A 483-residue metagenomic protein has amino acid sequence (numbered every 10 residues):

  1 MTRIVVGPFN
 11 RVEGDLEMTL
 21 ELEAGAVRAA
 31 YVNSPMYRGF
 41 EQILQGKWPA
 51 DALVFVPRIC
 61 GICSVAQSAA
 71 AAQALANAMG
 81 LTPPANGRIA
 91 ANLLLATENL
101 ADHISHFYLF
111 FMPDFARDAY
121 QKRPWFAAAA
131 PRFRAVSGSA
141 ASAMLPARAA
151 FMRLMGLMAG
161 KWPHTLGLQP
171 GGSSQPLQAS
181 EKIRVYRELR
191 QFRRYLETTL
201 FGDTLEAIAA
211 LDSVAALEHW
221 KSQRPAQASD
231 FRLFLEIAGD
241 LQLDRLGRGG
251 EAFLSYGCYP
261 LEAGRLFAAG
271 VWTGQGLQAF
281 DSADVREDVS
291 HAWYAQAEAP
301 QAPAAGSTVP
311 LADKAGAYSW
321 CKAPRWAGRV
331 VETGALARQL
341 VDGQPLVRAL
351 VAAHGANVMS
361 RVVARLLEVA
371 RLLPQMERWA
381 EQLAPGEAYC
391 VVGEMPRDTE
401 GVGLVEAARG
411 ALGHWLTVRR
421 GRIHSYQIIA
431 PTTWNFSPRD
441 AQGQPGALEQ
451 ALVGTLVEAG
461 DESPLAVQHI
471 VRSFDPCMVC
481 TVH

Functional and structural regions predicted by a protein language model:
M1-R409, R419, A430-H483: Active-site bordering "gate/hinge" segments that shape substrate access to catalytic or cofactor-binding pockets
H414-R419, Q427: A translation/RNA-centric and nucleic-acid-associated enzymatic feature enriched in Class II aminoacyl-tRNA synthetases
H424: Catalytic-core signal marking the mid-to-C-terminal active-site face
